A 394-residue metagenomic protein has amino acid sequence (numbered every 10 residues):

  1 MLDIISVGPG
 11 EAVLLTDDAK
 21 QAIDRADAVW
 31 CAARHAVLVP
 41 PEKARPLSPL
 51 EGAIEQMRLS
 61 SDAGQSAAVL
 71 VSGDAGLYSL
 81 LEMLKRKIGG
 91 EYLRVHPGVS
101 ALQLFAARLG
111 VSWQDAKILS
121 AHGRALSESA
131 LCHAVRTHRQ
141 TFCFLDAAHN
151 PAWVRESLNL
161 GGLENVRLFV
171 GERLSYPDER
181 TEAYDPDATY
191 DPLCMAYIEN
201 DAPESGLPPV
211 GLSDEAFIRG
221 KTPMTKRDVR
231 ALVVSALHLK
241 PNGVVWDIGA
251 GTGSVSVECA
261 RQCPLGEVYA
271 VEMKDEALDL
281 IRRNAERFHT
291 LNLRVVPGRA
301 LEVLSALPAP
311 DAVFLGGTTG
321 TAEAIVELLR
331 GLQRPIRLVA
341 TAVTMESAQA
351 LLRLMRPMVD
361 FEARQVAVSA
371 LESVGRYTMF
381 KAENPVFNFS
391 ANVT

Functional and structural regions predicted by a protein language model:
M1-V99, Q103-L104, L265-V268, E272 (+1 more regions): Class I S-adenosyl-L-methionine
L2-S6, T16-D18, Q65-A67, H138-T222 (+1 more regions): A contiguous loop/helix-start segment that scaffolds small-molecule binding in enzyme catalytic cores
G10-E11, G73-T137, L301, P357-K381 (+1 more regions): Class I SAM-dependent methyltransferase SAM-binding "motif I" and its flanking Rossmann-like core
M195-N200, Y377-T394: Core SAM-dependent methyltransferase catalytic element
N242-G251: Conserved class I S-adenosyl-L-methionine
T252-P264: Conserved SAM-binding loop of SAM-dependent methyltransferases across substrates and taxa, primarily the Class I
M273-A312: S-adenosyl-L-methionine
L328-F387: C-terminal substrate-binding/active-site "lid" region of AdoMet-derived donor-dependent transferases
